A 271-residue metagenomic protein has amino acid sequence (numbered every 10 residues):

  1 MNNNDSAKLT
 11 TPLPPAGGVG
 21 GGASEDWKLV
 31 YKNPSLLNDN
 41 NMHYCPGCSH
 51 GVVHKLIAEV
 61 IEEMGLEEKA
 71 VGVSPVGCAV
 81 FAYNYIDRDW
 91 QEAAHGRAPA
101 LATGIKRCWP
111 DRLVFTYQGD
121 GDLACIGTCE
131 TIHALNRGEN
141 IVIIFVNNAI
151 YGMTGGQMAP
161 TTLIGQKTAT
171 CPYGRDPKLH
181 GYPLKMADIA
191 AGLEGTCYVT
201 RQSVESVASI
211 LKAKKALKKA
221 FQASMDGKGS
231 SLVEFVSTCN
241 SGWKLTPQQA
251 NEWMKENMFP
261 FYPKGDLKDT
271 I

Functional and structural regions predicted by a protein language model:
M1-L9, A23-V30, P34, D39 (+1 more regions): Flexible, low-complexity linker and terminal segments
N2-P12, G22-F115: Thiamine diphosphate
A16-V19: Glycine-biased, low-complexity coil/linker segments
K32, A159-D226: Conserved thiamine diphosphate
V76-C78, N148-I150, S206, F235-G242: Glycine-rich beta-alpha junction loops
V76-G152, K215-K219: Thiamine diphosphate
T128-H133, M153-K167: Active-site-proximal loop->helix
